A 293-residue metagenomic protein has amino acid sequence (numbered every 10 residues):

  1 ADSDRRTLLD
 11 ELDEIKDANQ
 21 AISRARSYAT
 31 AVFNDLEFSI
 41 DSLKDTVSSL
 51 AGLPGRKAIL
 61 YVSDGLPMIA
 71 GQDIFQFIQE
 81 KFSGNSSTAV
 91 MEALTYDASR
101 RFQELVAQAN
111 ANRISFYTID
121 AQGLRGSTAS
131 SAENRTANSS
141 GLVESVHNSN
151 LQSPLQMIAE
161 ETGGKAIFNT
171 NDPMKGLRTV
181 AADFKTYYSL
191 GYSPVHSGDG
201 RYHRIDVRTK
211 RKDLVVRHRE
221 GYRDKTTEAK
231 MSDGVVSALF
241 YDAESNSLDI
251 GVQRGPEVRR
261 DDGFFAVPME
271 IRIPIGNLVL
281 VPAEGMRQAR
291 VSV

Functional and structural regions predicted by a protein language model:
A1-V293: Scaffold/interface architecture of coatomer-like assemblies
